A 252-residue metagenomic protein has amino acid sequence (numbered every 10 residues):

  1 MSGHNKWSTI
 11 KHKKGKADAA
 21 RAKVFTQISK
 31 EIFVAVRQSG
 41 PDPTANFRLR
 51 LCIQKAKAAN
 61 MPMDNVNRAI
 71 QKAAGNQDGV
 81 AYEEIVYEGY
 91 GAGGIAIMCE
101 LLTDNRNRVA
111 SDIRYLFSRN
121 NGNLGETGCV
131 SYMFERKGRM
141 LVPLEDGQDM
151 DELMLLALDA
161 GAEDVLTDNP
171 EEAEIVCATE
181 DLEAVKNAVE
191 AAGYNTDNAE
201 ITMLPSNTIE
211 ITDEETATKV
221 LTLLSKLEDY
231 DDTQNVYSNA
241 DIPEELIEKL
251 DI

Functional and structural regions predicted by a protein language model:
M1-G125, C129-R139, D251-I252: N-terminal cationic and glycine-rich segments that engage phosphates or anionic surfaces
F33, C52-I53, G91-L101, M133-E145 (+2 more regions): Short, hydrophobic beta-strand segments
P41-P43, M63-N65, T127-V130, I175 (+3 more regions): Flexible, glycine/charged-enriched surface loops at secondary-structure junctions
A73, A192, A240: The DNA-recognition helices of helix-turn-helix-type DNA-binding domains
V109-A188, A192: Glycine- and Gly-Pro-enriched alpha-helical subdomains that act as flexible, kink-prone "lid/hinge" or packing modules
D151-L156, E183-L221: Strongly charged, low-complexity linkers/loops
A178, I201-I242: Cytosolic regulatory modules rich in charged/polar residues
D241-I252: Short, charged, intrinsically disordered terminal tails
